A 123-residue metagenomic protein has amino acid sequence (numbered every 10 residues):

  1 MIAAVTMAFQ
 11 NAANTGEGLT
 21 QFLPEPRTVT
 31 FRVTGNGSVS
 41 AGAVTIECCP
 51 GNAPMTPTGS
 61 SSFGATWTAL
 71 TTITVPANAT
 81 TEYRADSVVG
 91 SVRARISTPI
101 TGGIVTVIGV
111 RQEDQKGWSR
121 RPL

Functional and structural regions predicted by a protein language model:
V5-E25, G64-S119: Beta-sandwich interaction modules
P26-S38, R93-I96: Hydrophobic beta-strand segments within beta-rich accessory/binding domains
P26-T28, N52, T56-G59, N78 (+1 more regions): Intrinsically disordered, low-complexity segments enriched in proline/serine/threonine
F31-V33, V44-I46, T74, V92: Generic hydrophobic secondary-structure signal
V39-S62, T106-V110: Short, surface-exposed beta-strand/strand-loop-strand elements in extracellular ectodomains
